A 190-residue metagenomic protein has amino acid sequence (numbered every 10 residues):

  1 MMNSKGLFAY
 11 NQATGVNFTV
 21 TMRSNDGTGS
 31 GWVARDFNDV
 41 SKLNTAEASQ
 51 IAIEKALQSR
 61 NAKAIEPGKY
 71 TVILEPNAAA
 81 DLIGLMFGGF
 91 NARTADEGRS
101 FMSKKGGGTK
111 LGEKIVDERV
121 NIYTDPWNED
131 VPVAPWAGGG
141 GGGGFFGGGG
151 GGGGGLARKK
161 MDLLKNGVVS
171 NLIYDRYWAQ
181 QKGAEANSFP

Functional and structural regions predicted by a protein language model:
M1-P190: N-terminal small-residue-enriched
